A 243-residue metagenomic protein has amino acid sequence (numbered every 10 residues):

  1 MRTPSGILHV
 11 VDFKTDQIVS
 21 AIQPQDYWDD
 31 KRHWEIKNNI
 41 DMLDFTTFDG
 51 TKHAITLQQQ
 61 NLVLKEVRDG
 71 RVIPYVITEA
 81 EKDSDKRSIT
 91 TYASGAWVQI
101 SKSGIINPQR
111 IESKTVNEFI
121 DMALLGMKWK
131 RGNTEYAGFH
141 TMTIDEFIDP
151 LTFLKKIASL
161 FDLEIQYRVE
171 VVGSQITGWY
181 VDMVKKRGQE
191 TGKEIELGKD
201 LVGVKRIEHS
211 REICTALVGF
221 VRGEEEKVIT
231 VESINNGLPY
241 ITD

Functional and structural regions predicted by a protein language model:
M1-T56, A96-V98, D243: Juxtamembrane "anchor/assembly" segments of surface/extracellular structural proteins
R2-P4, R187-D243: Acidic, small/polar-enriched beta strand-loop surface segments
T3-D12, L64, V181, A216-F220: Short polybasic amphipathic segments
P24-I36, I77-K82, Q166-V171: Short amphipathic beta-strand and strand-loop transition segments with alternating hydrophobic
D44-F45, A93, I106-R131, T143-V171 (+1 more regions): Amphipathic, non-transmembrane alpha-helical segments in extracytoplasmic/periplasmic proteins
T51-Y136: Surface-exposed cap/loop segments at beta↔alpha junctions
T56-K65, F147, G198, T242: Glycine-centered loop/turn motifs
E79-I100, E135-C214: Short beta-strand-centered interaction patches in the first periplasmic/extracellular domains of large envelope
